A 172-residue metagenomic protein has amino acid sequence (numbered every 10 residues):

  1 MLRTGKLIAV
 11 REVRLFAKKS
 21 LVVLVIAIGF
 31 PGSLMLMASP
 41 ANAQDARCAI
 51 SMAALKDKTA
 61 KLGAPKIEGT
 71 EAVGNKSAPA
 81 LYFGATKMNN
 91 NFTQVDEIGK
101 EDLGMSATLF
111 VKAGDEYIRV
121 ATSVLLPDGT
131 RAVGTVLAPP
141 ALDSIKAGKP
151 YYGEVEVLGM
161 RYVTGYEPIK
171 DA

Functional and structural regions predicted by a protein language model:
M1-K19: N-terminal secretory signal peptides that target proteins for export/translocation
K18-P31: Sec-dependent N-terminal signal peptides
I28-P40: C-terminal segment of classical bacterial N-terminal signal peptides
Q44-M88, M105, V124-T130: Extracellular/periplasmic ligand-binding regions of membrane signal-transduction receptors
I50-G69, D96-Y117, P150-L158: Short N-terminal helix-loop-first-beta-strand/juxtamembrane motif that initiates sensory/input modules
N89-G104, R119-G159: Extracytoplasmic/periplasmic sensor domains and loops in membrane signaling proteins
L109-V111, V124, P168-I169: Hydrophobic beta-strand positions
T164-A172: A short, hydrophobic, proline-anchored segment that marks a local hinge/packing element in signaling and regulatory
